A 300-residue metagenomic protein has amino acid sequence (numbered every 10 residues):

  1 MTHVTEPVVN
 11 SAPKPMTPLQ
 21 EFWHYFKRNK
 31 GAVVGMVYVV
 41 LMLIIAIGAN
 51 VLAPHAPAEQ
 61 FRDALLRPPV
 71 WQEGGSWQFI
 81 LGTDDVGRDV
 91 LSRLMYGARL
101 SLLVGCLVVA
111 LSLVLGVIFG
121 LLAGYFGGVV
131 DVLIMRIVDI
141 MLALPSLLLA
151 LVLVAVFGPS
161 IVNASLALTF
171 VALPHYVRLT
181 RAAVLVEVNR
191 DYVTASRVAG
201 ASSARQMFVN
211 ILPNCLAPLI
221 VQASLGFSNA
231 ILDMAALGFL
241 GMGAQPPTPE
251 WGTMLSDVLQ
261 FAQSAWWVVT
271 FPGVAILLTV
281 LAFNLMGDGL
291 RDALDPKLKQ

Functional and structural regions predicted by a protein language model:
M1-V37, L285-Q300: Transmembrane alpha-helical segments of polytopic membrane transport and secretion proteins
K14, P68-Q72, S228: Short linear motifs in intrinsically disordered
F22, W77-F79, L153: Residues marking the start of alpha-helices
Y25, L65, F79-I80, D89 (+1 more regions): Conserved beta-strand positions that form and line the central face of beta-propeller blades
G31-N50, V117, L277: Short, strongly hydrophobic transmembrane alpha-helices
V37, I45-T83, L240-T248: Hydrophobic alpha-helical transmembrane segments of membrane transport/permease proteins and related membrane-embedded
T83-Q300: Alpha-helical transmembrane segments of integral membrane proteins, especially multi-pass inner/plasma-membrane
